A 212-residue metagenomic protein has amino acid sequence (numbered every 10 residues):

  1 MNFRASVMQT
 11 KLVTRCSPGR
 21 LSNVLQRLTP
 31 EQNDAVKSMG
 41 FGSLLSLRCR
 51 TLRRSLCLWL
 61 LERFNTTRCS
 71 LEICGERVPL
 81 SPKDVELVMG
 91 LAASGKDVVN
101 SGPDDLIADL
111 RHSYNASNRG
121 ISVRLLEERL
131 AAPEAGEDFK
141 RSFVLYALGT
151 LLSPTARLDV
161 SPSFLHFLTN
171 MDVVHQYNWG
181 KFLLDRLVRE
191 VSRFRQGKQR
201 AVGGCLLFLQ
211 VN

Functional and structural regions predicted by a protein language model:
M1-E137, R141-V144: N-terminal leader regions that mediate targeting or early regulatory function
R68, R77, S94-K96, D109 (+1 more regions): Long, internal protein-protein interaction and assembly surfaces
